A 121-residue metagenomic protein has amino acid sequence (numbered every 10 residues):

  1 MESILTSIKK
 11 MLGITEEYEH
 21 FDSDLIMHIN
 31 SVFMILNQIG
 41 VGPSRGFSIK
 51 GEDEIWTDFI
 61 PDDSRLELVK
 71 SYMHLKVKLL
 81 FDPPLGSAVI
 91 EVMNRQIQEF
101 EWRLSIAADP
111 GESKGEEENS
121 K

Functional and structural regions predicted by a protein language model:
M1-R65, Q98-K121: Conserved short "hinge" loops at termini or chain/domain junctions
N37, D82-L85: Hydrophobic/aromatic-lined pockets within catalytic cores
S71-D82: Short, hydrophobic/amphipathic alpha-helical patches that form generic packing surfaces within helical domains
L85-G86, R103: C-terminal or internal capping secondary-structure element at the end of a domain, subdomain, or sheet
